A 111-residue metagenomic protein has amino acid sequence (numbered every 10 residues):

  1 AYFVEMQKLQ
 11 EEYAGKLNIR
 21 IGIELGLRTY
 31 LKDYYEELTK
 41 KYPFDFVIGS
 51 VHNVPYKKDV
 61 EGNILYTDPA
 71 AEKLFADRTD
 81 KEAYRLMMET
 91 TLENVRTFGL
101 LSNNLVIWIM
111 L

Functional and structural regions predicted by a protein language model:
Y2-L111: Extended substrate/RNA-proximal surfaces in nucleic-acid metabolism proteins
